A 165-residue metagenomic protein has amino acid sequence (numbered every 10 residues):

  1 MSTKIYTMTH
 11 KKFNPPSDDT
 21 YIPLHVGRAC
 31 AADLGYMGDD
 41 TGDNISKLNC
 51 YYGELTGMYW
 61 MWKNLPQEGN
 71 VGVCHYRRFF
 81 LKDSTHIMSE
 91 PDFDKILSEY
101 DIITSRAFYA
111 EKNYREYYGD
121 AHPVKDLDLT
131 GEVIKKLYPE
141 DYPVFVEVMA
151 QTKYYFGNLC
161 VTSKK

Functional and structural regions predicted by a protein language model:
M1-K165: ER/Golgi luminal nucleotide-sugar-dependent glycosyltransferases, focusing on the catalytic module
